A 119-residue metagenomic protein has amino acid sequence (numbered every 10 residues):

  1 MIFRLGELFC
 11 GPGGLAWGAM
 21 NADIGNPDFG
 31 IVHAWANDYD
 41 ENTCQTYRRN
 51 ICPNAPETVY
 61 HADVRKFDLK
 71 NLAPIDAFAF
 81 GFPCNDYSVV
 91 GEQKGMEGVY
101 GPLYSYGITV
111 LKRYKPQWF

Functional and structural regions predicted by a protein language model:
M1-F119: Conserved active-site and SAM-binding loop architecture of S-adenosyl-L-methionine-dependent nucleic-acid
